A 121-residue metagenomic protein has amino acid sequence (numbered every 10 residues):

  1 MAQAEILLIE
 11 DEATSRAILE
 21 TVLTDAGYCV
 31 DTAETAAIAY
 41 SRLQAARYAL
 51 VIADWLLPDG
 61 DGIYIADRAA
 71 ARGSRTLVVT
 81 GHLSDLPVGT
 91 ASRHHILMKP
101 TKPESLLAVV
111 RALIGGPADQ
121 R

Functional and structural regions predicted by a protein language model:
L7, T32-L50: Acidic, metal-coordinating helix/loop segments flanking the phosphotransfer/catalytic sites of two-component signaling
E10: Conserved acidic carboxylate
A13-D31: Two-component/phosphorelay signaling modules centered on CheY-like receiver
T35, D61-Y64: Acidic catalytic/metal-coordinating carboxylates
D54: Active-site residues of response regulator receiver
P58: The feature encodes the CheY-like receiver
V79-T80: Hydrophobic/aromatic residues positioned on beta-strands within the core alpha/beta folds
T101-R121: C-terminal output helix
